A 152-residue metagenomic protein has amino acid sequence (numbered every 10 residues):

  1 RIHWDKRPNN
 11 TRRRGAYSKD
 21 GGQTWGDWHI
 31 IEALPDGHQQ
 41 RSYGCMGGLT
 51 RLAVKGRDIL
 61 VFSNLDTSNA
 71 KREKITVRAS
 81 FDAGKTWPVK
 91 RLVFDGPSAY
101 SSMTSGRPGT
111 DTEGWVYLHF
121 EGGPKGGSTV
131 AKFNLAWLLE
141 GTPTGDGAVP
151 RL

Functional and structural regions predicted by a protein language model:
R1-L152: Asp-box/BNR beta-propeller blade signature and adjacent active/binding-site loops in extracellular glycan-interacting
